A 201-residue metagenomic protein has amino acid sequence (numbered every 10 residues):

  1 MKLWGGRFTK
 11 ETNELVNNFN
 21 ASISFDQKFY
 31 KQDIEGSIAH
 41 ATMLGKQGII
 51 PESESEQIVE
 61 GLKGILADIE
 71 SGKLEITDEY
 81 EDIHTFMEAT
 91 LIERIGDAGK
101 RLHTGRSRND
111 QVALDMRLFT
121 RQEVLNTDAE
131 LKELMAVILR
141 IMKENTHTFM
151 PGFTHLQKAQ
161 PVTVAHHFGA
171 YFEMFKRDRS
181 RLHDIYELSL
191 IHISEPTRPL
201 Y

Functional and structural regions predicted by a protein language model:
M1-L190: A helix-coil-helix interface module used to build multimeric assemblies and to scaffold catalytic/cofactor sites
I191-Y201: Single conserved hydrophobic/aromatic residue that forms the stacking wall/gate of nucleotide- or nucleobase-binding
